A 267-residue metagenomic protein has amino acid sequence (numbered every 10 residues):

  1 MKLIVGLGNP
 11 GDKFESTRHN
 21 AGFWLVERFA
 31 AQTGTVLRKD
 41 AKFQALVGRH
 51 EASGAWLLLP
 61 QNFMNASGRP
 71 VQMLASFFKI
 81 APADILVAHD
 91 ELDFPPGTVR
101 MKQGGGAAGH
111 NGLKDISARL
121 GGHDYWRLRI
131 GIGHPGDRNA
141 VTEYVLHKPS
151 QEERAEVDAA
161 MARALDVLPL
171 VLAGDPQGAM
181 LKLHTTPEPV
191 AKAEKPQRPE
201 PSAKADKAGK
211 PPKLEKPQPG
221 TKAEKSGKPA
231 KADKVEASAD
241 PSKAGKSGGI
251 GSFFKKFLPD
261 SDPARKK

Functional and structural regions predicted by a protein language model:
K2-G104, L113-R129, P135-A140, L168 (+6 more regions): Nucleotide and nucleotide-moiety/phosphate-recognizing core
G68, H110-L113, R154, D158-M161: Amphipathic alpha-helical transducer elements in NTP-driven molecular machines
R100-G106, V145-P149: Short glycine-enriched, charge-decorated loop/helix-capping segments at active-site entrances that position
P135, T142-R154: Active-site-adjacent loop and "lid" segments of alpha/beta metabolic enzymes
N139-V141, A155-A159, A191-P199: Small-residue (G/A/S/T)-rich helix-start motifs and N-terminal tracts that mark the onset
P149-M180: A charged, well-structured terminal subsegment
A193-K267: Intrinsically disordered, low-complexity charged/polar segments
